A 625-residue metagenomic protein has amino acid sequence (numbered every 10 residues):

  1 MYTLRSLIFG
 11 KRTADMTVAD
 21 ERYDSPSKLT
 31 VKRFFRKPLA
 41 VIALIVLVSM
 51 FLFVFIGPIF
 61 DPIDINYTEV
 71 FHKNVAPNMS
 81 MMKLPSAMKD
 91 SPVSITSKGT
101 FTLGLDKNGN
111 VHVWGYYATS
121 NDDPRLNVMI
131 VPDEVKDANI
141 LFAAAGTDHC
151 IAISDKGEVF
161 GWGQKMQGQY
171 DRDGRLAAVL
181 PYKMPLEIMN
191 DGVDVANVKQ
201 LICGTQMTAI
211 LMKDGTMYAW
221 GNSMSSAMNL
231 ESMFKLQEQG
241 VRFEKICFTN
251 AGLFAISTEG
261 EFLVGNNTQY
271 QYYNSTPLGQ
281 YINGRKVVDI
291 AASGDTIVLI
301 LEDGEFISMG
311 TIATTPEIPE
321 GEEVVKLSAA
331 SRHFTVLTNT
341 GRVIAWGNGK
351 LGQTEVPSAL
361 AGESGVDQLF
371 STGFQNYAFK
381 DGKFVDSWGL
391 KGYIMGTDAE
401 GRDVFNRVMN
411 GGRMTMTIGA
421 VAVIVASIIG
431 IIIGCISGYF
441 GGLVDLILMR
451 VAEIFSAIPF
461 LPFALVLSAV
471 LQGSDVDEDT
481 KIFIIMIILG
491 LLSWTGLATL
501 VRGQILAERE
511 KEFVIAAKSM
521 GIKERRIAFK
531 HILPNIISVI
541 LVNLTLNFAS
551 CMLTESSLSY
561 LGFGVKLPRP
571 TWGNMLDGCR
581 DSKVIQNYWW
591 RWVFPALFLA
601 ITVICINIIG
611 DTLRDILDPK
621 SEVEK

Functional and structural regions predicted by a protein language model:
M1-I42, K89-V93, L141, V288 (+1 more regions): Transmembrane alpha-helical segments of polytopic membrane transport and secretion proteins
R12-K28, L390-F405, S437-G441, R525-R526: Short, membrane-interfacial amphipathic segments enriched in basic
L39-F60, I431, A600: Short, strongly hydrophobic transmembrane alpha-helices
I56-S86, L561-P570: Hydrophobic alpha-helical transmembrane segments of membrane transport/permease proteins and related membrane-embedded
T100, T147-D148, G157, K199 (+9 more regions): Short coil/turn segments that connect the beta-strands within blades of beta-propeller domains
F101-G104, V113, H149-A152, G161 (+9 more regions): Conserved core positions of repeat-based scaffolds
H112-K136, F160-D194, W220-Q239, L263-N283 (+5 more regions): Short glycine/serine- and acidic-residue-enriched loop/turn motifs that recur at repeat junctions
E400-K625: Alpha-helical transmembrane segments of integral membrane proteins, especially multi-pass inner/plasma-membrane
